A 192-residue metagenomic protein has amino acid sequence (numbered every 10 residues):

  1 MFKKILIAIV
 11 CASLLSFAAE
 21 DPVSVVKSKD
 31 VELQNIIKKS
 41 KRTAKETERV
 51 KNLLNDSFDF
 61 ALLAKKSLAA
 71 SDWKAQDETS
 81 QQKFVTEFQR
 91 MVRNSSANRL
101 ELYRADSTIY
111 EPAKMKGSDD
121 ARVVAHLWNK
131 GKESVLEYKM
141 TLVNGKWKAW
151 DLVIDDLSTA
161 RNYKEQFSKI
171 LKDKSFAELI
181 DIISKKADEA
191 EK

Functional and structural regions predicted by a protein language model:
K4-S13: Sec-dependent N-terminal signal peptides
E20-R99: Early exported N-terminus immediately downstream of N-terminal targeting peptides
K65-A70, E101-S107, K169-L171: Juxtamembrane/interface motifs at transmembrane-helix termini
F88, K114, L127-N129, M140-L142 (+1 more regions): A mature extracytoplasmic/lumenal domain signature
N94-S134, K186-K192: Surface-exposed, charged secondary-structure patches
V135-R161: Short beta-strand edge/turn micro-motifs at domain boundaries
D151-K192: Low-complexity, intrinsically disordered terminal/linker segments enriched in charged and Gly/Pro repeats
